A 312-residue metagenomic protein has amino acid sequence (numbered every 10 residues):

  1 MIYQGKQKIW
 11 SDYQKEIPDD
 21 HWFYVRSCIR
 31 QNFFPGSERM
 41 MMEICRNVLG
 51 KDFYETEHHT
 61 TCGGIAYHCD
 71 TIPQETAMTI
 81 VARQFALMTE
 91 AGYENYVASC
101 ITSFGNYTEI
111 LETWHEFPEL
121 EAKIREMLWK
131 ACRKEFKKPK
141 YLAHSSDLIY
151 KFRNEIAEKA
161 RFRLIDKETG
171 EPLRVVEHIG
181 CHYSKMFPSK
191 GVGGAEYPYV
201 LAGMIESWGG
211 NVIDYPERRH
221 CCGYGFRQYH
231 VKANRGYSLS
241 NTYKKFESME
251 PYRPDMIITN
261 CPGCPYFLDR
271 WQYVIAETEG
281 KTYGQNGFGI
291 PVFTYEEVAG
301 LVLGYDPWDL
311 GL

Functional and structural regions predicted by a protein language model:
M1-L312: Iron-sulfur cluster-binding electron-transfer modules in prokaryotic oxidoreductases
